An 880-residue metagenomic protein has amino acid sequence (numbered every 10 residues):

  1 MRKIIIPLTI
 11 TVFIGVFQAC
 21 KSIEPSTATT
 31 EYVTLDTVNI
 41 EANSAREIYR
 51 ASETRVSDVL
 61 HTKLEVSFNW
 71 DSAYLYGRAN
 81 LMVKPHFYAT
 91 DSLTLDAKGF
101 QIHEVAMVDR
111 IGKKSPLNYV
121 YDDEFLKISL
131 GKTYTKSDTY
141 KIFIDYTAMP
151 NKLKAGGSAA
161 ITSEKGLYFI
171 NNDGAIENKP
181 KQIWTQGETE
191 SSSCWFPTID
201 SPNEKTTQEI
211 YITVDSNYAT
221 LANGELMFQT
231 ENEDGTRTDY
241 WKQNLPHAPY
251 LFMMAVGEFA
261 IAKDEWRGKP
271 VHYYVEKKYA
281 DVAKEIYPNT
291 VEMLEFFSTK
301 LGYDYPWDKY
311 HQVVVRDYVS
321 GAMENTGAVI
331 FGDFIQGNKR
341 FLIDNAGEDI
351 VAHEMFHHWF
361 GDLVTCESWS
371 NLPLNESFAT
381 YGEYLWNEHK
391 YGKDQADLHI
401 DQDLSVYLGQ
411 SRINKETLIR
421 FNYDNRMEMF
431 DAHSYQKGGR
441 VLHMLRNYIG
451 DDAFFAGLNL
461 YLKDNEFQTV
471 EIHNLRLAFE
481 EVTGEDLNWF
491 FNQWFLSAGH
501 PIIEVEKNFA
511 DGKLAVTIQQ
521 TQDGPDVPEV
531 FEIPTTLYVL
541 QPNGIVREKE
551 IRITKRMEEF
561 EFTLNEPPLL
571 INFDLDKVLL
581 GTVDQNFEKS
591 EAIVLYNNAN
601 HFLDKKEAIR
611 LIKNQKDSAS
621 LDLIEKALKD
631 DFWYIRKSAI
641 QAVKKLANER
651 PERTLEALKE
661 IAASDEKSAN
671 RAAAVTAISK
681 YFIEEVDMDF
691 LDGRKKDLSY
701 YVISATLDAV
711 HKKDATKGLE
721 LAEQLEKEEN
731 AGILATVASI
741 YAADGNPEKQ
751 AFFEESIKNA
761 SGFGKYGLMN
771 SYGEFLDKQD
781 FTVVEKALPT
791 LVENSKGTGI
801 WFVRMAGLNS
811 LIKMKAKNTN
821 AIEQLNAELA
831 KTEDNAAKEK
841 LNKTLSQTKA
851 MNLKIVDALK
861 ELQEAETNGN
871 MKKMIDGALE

Functional and structural regions predicted by a protein language model:
M1-Y32: Bacterial Sec-dependent N-terminal signal peptides
K3, K21-S26, E41, I102 (+4 more regions): Hydrophobic alpha-helical and helix-loop surface patches within well-folded domains that function as non-catalytic
C20-D308, A432, N447-I449, N465 (+1 more regions): Acidic/His-enriched low-complexity segments
L153-F169, L221-G224, L251-M253, A322-T326 (+5 more regions): Short, solvent-exposed loop/turn and secondary-structure capping segments
Q186, V214, A219, R237 (+8 more regions): Non-catalytic accessory/interaction domains
K577-G581, L603-K616, K626, R636-E649 (+12 more regions): Structural detector for internal amphipathic alpha-helices that build alpha-solenoid repeat scaffolds
Q585-L595, D617-K629, N648-A663, I683-K696 (+5 more regions): Amphipathic alpha-helical scaffolding segments comprising HEAT/armadillo-like alpha-solenoid repeats
N600-H601, D631-F632, E666-K667, L698-S699 (+5 more regions): Short inter-helical turns and helix N-cap capping residues of alpha-solenoid HEAT/ARM repeat scaffolds
